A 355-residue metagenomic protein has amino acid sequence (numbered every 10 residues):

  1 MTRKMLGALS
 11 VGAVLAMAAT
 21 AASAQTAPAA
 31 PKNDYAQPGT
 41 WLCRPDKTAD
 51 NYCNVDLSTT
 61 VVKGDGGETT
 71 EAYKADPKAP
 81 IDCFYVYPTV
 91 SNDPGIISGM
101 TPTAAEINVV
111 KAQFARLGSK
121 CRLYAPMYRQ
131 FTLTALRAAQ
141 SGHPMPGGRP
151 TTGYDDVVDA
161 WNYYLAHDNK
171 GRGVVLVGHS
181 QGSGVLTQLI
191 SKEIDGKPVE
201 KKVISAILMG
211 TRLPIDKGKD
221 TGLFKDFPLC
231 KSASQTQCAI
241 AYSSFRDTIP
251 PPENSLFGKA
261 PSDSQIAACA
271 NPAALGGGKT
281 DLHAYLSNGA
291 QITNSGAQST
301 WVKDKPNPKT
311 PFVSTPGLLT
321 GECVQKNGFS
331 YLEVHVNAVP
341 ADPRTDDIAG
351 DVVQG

Functional and structural regions predicted by a protein language model:
M1-V11: Bacterial N-terminal signal peptides that target proteins for export
S10-A18: Bacterial N-terminal signal peptides
T20-A24: Sec/Tat signal peptide C-region and signal peptidase I cleavage site
Q25-E71: N-terminal module-boundary/linker segments of secreted carbohydrate-active enzymes
G39, P45-K47, D76-A79, Y85-G173 (+1 more regions): Active-site catalytic motif of lipid deacylating hydrolases and related acyltransferases
V110, V185-I194: Short, well-ordered amphipathic alpha-helices
T151-K170, S191-Q354: Surface cap/lid and interfacial helix-loop subdomains adjacent to catalytic sites that gate substrate access
G178-G182, L186: Gly/Ala-rich beta-loop-alpha elbow adjacent to hydrolase catalytic centers
